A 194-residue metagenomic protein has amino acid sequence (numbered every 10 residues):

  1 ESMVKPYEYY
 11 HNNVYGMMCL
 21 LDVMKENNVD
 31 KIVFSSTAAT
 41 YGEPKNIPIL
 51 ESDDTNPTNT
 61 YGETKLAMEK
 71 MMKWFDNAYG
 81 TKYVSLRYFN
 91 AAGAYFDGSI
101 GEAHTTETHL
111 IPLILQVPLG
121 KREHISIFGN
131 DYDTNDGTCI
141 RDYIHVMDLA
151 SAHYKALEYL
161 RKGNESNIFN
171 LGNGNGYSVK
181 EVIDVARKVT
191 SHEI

Functional and structural regions predicted by a protein language model:
E1, S35, A39, G62 (+4 more regions): Glycine-centered small-residue hotspots that permit tight backbone geometry or close packing
E1-A92: N-terminal Rossmann-like NAD(P)+-binding domain of SDR-like oxidoreductases, especially those catalyzing
V4, N12, A78, T106-H109 (+3 more regions): A generic fold-level signal
E8-Y10, V14, D53, T58-L66 (+4 more regions): Short-chain dehydrogenase/reductase
K45-I47, Y95-I100, C139-I140, V182-I183: Short aromatic-enriched loop/helix-cap "lid" or pocket-rim segments at secondary-structure transitions that line
G93-Y95, T134: Short, acidic Gly/Pro/Ser/Thr-rich loop/turn segments
F96-E107, Q116-V117, E123: Hydrophobic, Gly/Ser/Ala-rich alpha-helical and linker tracts in large acyl-processing enzymes of secondary/lipid
L113-I194: C-terminal substrate-binding subdomain of Rossmann-fold SDR/epimerase-dehydratase oxidoreductases
